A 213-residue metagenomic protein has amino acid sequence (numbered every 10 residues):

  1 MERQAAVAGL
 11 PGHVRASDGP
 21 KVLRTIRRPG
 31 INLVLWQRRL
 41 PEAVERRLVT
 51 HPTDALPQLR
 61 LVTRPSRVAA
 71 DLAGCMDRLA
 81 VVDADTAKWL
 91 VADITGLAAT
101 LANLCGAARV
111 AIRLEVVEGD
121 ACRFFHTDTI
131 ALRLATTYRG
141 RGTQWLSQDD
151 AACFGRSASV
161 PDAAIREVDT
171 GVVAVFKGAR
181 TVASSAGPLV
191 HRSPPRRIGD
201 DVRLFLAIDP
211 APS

Functional and structural regions predicted by a protein language model:
M1-D77, K88-G96: N-terminal auxiliary "cap/dimerization" subdomain that precedes the catalytic jelly-roll/cupin core of mononuclear
P20-K21, D120-R123, V190-S193: Glycine-rich, charged/polar anion/phosphate-binding loops that engage phosphate groups from diverse ligands
V34-Q37, A111-E115, T136, V175-F176: A structural signal for short, well-ordered beta-strand segments and their strand-loop junctions that often border
V44-R46, W145-S147, K177, S184-S185: Short helix/loop capping segments that flank catalytic or ligand/cofactor-binding pockets
A73-G119, R123, T127: Extracellular-facing segments of soluble proteins and assemblies that are Gly/Ser/Thr-biased and enriched in aromatics
I94, L114-V116, T136-L146, F205-P212: Active-site environment of non-heme Fe oxygenases that use a 2-His-1-carboxylate facial triad
G119-V172: Catalytic core of non-heme Fe(II) oxygenases with the double-stranded beta-helix
P161-S213: Catalytic core of Fe(II)/2-oxoglutarate
